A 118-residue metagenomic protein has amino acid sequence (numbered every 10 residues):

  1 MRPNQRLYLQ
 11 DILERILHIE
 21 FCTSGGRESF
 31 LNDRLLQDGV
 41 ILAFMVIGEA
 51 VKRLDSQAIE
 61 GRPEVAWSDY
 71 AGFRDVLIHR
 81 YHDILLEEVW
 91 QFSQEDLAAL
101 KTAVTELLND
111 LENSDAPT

Functional and structural regions predicted by a protein language model:
M1-T118: Solvent-exposed interaction patches of small proteins and small membrane subunits
